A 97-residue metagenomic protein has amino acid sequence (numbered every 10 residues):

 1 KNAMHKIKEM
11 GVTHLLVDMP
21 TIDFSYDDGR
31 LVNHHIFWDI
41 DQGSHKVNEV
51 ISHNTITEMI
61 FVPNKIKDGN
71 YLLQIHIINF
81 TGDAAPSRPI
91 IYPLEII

Functional and structural regions predicted by a protein language model:
K1-I97: Active-/binding-site microenvironments in catalytic and ligand-binding cores
